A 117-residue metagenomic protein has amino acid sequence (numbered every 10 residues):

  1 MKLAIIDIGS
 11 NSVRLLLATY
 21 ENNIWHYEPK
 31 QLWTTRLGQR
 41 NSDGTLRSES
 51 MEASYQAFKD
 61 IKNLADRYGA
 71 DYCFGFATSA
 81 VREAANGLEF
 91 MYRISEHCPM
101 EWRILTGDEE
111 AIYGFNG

Functional and structural regions predicted by a protein language model:
M1-I8, L16-G117: Nucleotide/phosphate-binding catalytic cleft detector across ATP-hydrolyzing and phosphate-transferring enzymes
